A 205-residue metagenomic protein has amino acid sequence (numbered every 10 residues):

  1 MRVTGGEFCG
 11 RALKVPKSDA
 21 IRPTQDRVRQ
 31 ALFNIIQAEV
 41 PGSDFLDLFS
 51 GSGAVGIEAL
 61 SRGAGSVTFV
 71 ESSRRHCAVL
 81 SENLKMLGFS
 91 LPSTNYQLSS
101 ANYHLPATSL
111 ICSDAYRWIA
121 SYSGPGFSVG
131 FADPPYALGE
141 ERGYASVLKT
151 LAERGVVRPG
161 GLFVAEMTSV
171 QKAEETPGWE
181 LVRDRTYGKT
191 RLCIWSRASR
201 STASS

Functional and structural regions predicted by a protein language model:
M1-S205: Class I S-adenosyl-L-methionine-dependent methyltransferase catalytic core
